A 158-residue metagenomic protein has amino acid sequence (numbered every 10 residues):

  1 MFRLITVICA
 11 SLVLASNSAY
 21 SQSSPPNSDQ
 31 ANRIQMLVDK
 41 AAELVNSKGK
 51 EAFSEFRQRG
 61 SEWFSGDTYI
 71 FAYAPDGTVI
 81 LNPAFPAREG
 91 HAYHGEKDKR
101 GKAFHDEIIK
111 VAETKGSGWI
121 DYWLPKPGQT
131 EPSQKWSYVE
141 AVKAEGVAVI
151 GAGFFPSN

Functional and structural regions predicted by a protein language model:
F2-N158: N-terminal membrane-sensor/transducer module of prokaryotic signaling receptors
